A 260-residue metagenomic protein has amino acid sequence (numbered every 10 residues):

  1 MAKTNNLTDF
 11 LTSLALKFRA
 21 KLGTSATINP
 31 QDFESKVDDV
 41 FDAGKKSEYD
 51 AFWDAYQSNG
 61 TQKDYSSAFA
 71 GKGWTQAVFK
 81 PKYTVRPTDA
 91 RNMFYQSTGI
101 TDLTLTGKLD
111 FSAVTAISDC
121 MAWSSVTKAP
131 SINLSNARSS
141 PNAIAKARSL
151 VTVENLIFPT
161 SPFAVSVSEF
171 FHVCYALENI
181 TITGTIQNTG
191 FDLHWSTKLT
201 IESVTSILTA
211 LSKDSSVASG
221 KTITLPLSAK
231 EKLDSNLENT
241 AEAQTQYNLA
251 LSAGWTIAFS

Functional and structural regions predicted by a protein language model:
M1-G44: Short, low-complexity N-terminal tether/leader segments at secretion or assembly junctions of large, surface-exposed
K45-K63, A70-T88, T98-T115, S124-R138 (+5 more regions): Structural signature of tandem-repeat unit edges
K46, S235-S260: Extracellular/surface-exposed low-complexity segments
R91-N92, S118-D119, P141-N142, S168-E169: Register-specific detector for alpha-helical tandem repeat solenoids, activating on a conserved position within each
M93, F170, D192-H194, A210: Small/polar residue-rich beta-strand/coil "junction" motifs that cap repeat-based extracellular fibers
